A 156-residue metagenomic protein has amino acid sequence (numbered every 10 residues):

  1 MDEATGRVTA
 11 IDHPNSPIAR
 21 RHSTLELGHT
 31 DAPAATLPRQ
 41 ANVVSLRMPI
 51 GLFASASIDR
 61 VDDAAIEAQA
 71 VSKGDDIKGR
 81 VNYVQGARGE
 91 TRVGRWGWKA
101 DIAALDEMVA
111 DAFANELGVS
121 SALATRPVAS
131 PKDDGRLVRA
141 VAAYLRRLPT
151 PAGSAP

Functional and structural regions predicted by a protein language model:
M1-P156: Periplasmic c-type cytochrome electron-transfer domains
